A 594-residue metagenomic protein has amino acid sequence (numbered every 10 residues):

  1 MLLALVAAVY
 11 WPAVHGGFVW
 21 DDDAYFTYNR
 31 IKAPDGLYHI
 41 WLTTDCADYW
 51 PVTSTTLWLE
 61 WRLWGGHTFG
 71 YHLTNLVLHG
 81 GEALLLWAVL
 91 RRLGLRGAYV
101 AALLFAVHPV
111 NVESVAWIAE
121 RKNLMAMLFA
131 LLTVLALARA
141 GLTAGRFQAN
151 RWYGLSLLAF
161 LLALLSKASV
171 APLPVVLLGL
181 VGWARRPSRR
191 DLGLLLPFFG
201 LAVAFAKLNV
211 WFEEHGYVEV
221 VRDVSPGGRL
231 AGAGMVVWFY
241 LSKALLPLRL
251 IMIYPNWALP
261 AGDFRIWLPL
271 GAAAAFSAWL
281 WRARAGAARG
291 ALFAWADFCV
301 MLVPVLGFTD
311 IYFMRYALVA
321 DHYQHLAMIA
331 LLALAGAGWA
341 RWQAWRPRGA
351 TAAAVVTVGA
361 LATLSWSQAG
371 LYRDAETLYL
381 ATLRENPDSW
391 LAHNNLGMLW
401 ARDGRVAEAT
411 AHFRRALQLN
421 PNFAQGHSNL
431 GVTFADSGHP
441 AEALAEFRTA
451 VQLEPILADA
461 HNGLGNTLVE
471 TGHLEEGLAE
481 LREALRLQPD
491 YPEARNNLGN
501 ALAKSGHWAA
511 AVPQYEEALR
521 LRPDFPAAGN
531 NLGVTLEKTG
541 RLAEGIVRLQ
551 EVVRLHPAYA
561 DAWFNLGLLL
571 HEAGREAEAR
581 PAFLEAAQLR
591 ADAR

Functional and structural regions predicted by a protein language model:
M1-V432, G438, E454-D459, G463 (+3 more regions): Polytopic membrane enzymes that build or remodel cell-surface glycoconjugates and lipids
R402, D436-S437, E470, K504 (+2 more regions): Register position in tetratricopeptide repeats
F564, H571-D592: TPR/TPR-like (Sel1-like) alpha-helical repeat modules
